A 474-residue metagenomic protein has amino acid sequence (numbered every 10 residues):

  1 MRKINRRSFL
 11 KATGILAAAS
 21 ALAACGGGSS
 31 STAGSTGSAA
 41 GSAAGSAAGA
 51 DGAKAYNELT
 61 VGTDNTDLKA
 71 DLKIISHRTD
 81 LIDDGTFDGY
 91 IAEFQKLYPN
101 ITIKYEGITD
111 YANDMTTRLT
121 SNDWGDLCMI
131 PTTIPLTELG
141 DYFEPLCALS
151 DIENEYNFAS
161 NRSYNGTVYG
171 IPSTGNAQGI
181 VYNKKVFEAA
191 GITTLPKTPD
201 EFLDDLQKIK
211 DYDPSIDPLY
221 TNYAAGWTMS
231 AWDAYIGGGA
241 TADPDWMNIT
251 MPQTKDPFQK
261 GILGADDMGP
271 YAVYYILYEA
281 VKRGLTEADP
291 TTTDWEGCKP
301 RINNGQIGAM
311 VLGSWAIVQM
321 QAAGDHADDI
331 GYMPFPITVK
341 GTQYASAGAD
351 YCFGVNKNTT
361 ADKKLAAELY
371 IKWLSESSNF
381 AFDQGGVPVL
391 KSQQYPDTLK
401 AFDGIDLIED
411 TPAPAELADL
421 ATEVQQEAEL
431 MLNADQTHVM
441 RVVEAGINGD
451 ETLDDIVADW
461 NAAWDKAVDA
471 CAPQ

Functional and structural regions predicted by a protein language model:
M1-S20: N-terminal secretory signal peptides and thylakoid transit peptides that target proteins across membranes
S42-D64, P131-G179, G331-M333, E416-A418: Hinge/lid segment of periplasmic solute-binding proteins
I75, S346-A347, Q384-V389, Q393-Q394 (+1 more regions): C-terminal capping/gating helix-and-loop segments adjacent to ligand/active sites or protein-protein/ligand interfaces
A92, K96-T102, A189-T193, R283 (+1 more regions): Extracytoplasmic/periplasmic substrate-recognition and gating elements
A92-N157, Y169, K185-K197, R301 (+3 more regions): Extracytoplasmic "Venus flytrap"/periplasmic binding protein-like
T117-R118, D126, D151-F187, D217-P218 (+2 more regions): A structural signal for short loop-to-beta-strand junctions that line the ligand-binding cleft of periplasmic/secreted
G140, F158-L195, P199, L203 (+3 more regions): Periplasmic solute-binding protein
L206-Q207, M251-P290: Glycine-centered hinge/linker elements that transmit conformational signals in sensory and ligand-binding systems
